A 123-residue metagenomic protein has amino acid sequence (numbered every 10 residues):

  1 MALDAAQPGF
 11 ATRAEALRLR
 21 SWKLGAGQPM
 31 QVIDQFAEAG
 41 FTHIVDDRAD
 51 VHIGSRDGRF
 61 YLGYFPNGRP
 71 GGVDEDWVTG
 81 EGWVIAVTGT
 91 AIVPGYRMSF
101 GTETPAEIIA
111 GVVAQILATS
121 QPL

Functional and structural regions predicted by a protein language model:
A2-D4, V93-L123: Intrinsically disordered, low-complexity regulatory regions enriched in serine/threonine/proline and acidic residues
A2-R59: Negatively charged, low-complexity tracts enriched in Asp/Glu with abundant Ser/Thr
I33, I44, I53, I85 (+3 more regions): Weak global preference for isoleucine
V45, A49, G54, Y64-P66 (+3 more regions): Generic detector of ordered, mature protein regions
F60-E107: Intrinsically disordered, low-complexity regulatory segments enriched in Ser/Thr/Pro and charged residues
